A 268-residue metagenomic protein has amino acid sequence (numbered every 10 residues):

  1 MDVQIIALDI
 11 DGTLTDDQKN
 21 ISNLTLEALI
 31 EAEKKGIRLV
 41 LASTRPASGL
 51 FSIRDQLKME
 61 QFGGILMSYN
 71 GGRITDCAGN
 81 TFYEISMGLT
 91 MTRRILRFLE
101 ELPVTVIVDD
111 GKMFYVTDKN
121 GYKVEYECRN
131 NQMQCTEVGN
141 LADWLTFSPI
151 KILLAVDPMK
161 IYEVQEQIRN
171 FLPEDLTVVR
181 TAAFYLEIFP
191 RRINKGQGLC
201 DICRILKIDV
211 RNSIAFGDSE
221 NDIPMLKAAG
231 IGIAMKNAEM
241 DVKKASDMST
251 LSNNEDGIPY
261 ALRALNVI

Functional and structural regions predicted by a protein language model:
M1-I5, S22, E187-I268: Mg2+-dependent phosphoryl-transfer enzymes with acidic/Ser/Thr/Gly-rich catalytic loops
D2-Q18: Asp-based phosphoryl-transfer active-site loop
N23-K123: Active-site phosphate-binding/coordination module
T25, L50-R54, V164, I168 (+3 more regions): Hydrophobic packing residues within well-ordered alpha-helices of enzyme cores
G36-V40, F62-G64, K151, R211-N212 (+1 more regions): Short active-site oxyanion
P46, N70, G111-K112, F184 (+3 more regions): A generic "binding-loop/recognition-motif" signal
F62, N70, F171-E174, A228-A229 (+1 more regions): Short, structured coil segments at secondary-structure junctions
F98, L102-F216, N237: Conserved acidic, metal-coordinating active-site core of Asp-based, Mg2+-dependent phosphoryl-transfer enzymes
